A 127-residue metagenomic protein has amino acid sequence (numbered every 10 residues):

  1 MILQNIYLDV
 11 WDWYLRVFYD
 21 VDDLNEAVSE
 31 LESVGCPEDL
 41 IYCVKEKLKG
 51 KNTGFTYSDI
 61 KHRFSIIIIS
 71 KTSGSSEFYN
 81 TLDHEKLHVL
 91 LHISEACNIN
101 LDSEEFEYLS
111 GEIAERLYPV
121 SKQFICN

Functional and structural regions predicted by a protein language model:
M1-L48: Non-catalytic terminal regions of proteins
L15-V17, V89-S94, I113, L117 (+1 more regions): Generic hydrophobic, helix-prone segments enriched in Leu/Val/Ile
L31-S76, V89-I93: Active-site scaffold of zinc-dependent metalloenzymes
S76-E77, L101: Generic alpha-helical secondary structure signal
E77-K86: Short alpha-helical catalytic segment bearing the HExxH-like zincin motif of zinc-dependent metalloproteases
K86-D102: Catalytic Zn2+-binding segment of zinc metalloproteases
N100-N127: Post-HExxH zinc-binding segment in Zn-dependent metallohydrolases
